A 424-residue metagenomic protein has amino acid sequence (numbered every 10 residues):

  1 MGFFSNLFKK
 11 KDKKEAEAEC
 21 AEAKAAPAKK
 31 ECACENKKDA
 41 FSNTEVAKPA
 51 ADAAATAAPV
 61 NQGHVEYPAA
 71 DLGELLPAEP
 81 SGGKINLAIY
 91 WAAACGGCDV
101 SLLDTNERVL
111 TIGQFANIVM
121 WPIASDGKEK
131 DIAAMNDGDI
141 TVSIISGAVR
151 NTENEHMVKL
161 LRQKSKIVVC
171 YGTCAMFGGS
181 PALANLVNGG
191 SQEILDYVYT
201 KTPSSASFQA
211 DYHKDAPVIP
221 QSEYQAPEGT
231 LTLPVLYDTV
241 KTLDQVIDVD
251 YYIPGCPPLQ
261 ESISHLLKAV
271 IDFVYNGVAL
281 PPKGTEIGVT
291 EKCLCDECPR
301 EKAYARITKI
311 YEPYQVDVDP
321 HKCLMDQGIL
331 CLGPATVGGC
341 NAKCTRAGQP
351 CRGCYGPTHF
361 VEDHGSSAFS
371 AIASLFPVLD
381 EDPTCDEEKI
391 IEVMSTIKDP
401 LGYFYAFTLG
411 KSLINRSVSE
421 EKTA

Functional and structural regions predicted by a protein language model:
M1-I144, E155, K159-I167, L186-I253 (+1 more regions): Iron-sulfur (Fe-S) cluster-binding modules
G147-R150, C174-M176, P258: Short glycine-rich anion-binding loops that position phosphate/pyrophosphate groups of nucleotides and phosphorylated
E153-N154, G178: Extracytoplasmic/secreted cell-surface and envelope-processing proteins
C174-P181, T200-T202: Short gly/pro/ser/thr-enriched loop/turn and capping motifs at secondary-structure boundaries
